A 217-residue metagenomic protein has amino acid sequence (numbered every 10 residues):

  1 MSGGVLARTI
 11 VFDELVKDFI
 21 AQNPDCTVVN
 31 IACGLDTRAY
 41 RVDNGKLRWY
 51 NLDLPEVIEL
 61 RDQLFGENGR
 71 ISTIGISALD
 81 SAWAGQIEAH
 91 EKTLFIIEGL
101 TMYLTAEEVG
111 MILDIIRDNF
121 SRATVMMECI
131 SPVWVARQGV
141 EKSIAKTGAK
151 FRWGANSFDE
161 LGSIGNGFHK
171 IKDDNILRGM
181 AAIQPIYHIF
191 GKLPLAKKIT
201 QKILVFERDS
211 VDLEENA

Functional and structural regions predicted by a protein language model:
M1-A217: Alpha-helical subdomain
